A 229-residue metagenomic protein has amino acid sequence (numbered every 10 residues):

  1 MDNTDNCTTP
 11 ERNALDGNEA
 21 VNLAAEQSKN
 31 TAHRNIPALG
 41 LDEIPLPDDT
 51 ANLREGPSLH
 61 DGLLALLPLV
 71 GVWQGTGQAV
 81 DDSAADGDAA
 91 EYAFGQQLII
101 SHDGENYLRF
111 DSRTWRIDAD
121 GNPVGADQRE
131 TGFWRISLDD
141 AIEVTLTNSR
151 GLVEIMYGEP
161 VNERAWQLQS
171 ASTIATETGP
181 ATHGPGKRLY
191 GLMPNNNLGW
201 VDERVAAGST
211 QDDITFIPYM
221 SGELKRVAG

Functional and structural regions predicted by a protein language model:
M1-E105, T210-G229: Amphipathic/hydrophobic helical signal segments and adjacent flexible N-terminal regions that mediate secretion
V21, V70-V72, V80, V124 (+6 more regions): Extended aliphatic helical segments
L67, S101-H102, R135, E159-P160 (+2 more regions): Well-ordered beta-strand positions
V72-Q78, D111-R113, A171, V201-E203 (+1 more regions): Residue-level recognition of well-ordered beta-strand positions that form the cores of beta-sheet-rich folds across
G75, S83-G179: Central antiparallel beta-sheet cores of small beta-barrel/beta-sandwich binding domains
A175-G229: Mixed-charge, glycine-accented linear interaction segment located at domain edges/termini
